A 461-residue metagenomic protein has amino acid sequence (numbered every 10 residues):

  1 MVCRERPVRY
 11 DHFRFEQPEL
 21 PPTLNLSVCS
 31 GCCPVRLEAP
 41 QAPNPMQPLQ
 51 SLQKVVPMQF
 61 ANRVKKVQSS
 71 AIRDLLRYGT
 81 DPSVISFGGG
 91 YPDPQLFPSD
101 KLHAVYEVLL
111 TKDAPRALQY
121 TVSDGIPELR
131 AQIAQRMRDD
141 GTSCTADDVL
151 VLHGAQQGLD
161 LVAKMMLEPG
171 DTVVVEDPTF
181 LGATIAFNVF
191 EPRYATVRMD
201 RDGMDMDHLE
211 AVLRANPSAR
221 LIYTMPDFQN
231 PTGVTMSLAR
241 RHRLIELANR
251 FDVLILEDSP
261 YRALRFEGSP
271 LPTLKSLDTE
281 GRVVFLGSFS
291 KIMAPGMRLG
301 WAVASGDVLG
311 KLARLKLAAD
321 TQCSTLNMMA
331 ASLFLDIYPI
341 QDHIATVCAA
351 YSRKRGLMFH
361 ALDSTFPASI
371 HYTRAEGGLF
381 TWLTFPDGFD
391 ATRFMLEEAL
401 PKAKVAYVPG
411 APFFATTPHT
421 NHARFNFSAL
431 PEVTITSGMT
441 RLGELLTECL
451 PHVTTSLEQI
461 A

Functional and structural regions predicted by a protein language model:
C3, C29-C33: Cysteine-centered motifs
P22, P43-V55, K402, T416-A461: PLP-dependent enzyme catalytic core of the Aspartate aminotransferase-like
P48-L49, R63-G154, L161, D336-I337 (+3 more regions): N-terminal small-domain helix-loop-helix segment of the aminotransferase-like
L110-T111, R116-F251, R262-E280, Y351 (+2 more regions): Conserved core of the PLP fold type I
K275-K311, L326: Active-site PLP attachment segment
L312-A319, I337-F359, D390: Structural signature of PLP-dependent enzymes
S332, A349-F359, H371-F385: Conserved glycine-rich beta-strand-loop-beta hairpin in the small C-terminal domain of fold type I
F389-M395, V433-S437: Short, conserved charged micro-motifs
